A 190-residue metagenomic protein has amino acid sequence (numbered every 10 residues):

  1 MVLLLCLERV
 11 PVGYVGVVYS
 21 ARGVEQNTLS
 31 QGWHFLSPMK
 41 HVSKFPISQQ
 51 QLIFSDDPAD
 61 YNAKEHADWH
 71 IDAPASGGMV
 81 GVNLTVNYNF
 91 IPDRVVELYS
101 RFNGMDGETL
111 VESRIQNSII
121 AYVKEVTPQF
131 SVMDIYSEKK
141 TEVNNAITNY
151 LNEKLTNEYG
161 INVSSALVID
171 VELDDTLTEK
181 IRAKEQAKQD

Functional and structural regions predicted by a protein language model:
M1-L3: Hydrophobic alpha-helical transmembrane signal-anchor segments
L5-E8, N27, S100, M133-D134 (+3 more regions): Flexible, active-site-adjacent loop/turn segments at secondary-structure boundaries
C6-S118, Y122: Hydrophobic membrane-anchoring helix/hairpin
A73-G77, G81-N83, N87-N89, L110-L177: Amphipathic, coiled-coil-like alpha-helical scaffolding segments used for oligomerization/assembly
D175-D190: Long, charge-rich amphipathic alpha-helical coiled-coil "stalk/tentacle" segments that mediate oligomerization
